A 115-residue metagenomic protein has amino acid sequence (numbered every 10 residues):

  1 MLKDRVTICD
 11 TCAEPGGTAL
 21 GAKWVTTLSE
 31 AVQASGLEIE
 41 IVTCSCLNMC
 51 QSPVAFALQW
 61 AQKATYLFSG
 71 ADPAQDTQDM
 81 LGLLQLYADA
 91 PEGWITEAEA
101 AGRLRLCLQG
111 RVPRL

Functional and structural regions predicted by a protein language model:
M1-A19: Local sequence-structure signature of Cys/Sec-based thiol-disulfide redox active-site neighborhoods
M1-T7, S29-M49: Immediate flanking context of iron-sulfur cluster ligation sites
C9, A19-W24, T96-A101: Alpha-helix initiation/capping motif
C9-C12, C46, V54: Functionally engaged cysteine thiol sites
E14-A34, S52-P73: Iron-sulfur (Fe-S) cluster-binding segments and ferredoxin-like electron-carrier domains, especially [2Fe-2S]
T43, L47, T65-F68, E92: Generic secondary-structure boundary/loop-capping signal
S52, A57-K63, L81-L115: Short flanking/linker segments adjacent to small metal-binding domains or redox-active Cys/His motifs
P73-L81: Short, charged, low-complexity patches
